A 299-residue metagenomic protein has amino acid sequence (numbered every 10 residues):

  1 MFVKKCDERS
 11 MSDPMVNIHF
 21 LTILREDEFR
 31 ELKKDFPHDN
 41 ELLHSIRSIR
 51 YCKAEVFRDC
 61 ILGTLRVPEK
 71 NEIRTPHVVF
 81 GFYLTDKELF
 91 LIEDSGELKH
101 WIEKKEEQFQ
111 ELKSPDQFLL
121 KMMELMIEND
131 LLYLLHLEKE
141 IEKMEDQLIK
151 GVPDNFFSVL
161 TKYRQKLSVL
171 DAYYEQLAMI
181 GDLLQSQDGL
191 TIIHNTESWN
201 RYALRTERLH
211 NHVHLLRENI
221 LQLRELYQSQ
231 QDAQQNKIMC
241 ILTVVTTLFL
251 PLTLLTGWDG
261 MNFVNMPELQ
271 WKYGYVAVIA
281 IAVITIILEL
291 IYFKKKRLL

Functional and structural regions predicted by a protein language model:
M1-S186, I192, R205-R208, L298-L299: Peripheral, non-transmembrane regulatory/ligand-interaction domains of membrane transport proteins
R47, T75, M126, V152 (+6 more regions): Generic hydrophobic alpha-helical membrane-segment signal
E111, L215-N219, I291-L299: Juxtamembrane/interfacial segments around transmembrane helices
D154-D259: Membrane-associated alpha-helical segments
V245-L299: Alpha-helical transmembrane anchor segments
